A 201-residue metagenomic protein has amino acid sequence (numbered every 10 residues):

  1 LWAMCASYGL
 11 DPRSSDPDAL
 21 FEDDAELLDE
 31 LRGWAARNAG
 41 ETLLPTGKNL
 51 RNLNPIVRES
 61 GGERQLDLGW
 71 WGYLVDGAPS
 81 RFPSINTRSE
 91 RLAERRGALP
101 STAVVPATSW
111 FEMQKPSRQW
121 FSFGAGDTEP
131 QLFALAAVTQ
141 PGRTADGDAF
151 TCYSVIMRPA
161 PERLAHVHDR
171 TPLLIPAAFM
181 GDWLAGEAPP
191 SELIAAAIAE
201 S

Functional and structural regions predicted by a protein language model:
L1-S201: Short linear sequence motif anchored by a di-proline
